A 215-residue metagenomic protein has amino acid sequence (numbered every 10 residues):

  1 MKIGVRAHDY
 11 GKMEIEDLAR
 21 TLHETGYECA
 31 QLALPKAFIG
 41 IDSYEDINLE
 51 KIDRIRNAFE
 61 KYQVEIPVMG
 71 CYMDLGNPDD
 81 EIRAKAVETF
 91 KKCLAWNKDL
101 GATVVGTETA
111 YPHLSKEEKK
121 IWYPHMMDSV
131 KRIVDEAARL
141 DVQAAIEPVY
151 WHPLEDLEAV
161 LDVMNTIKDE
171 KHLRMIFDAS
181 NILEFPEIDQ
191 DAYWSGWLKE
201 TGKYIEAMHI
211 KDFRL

Functional and structural regions predicted by a protein language model:
M1-G4, G11-C29, E60, A84 (+2 more regions): Histidine-acidic metal/acid-base catalytic patches
G4-R6, A145: Conserved Rossmann-like nucleotide-binding pocket used by diverse enzymes that bind dinucleotide cofactors
D9-G11, L34-F38, M73-L75, T109-H113 (+3 more regions): Active-site-proximal loop/turn and secondary-structure-junction residues that shape catalytic pockets, frequently
E16-D17, D53-R54, A58-Y62, L75-F177: Active-site acidic/histidine proton-transfer and metal-coordination neighborhood in alpha/beta enzyme cores
E28-L34, E65-G70, T103-G106: Short, well-structured secondary-structure segments
Q31-R56, T109-S115: Glycine-rich, proline-tolerant flexible connector loops at the mouths of alpha/beta enzymes
I41, E117, I188-D191: Short helix-coil transition/hinge motifs at the ends and kinks of transmembrane helices, capturing the brief
I41-D42, P78, E184-P186: A generic structural signal for short coil/turn motifs at secondary-structure boundaries
